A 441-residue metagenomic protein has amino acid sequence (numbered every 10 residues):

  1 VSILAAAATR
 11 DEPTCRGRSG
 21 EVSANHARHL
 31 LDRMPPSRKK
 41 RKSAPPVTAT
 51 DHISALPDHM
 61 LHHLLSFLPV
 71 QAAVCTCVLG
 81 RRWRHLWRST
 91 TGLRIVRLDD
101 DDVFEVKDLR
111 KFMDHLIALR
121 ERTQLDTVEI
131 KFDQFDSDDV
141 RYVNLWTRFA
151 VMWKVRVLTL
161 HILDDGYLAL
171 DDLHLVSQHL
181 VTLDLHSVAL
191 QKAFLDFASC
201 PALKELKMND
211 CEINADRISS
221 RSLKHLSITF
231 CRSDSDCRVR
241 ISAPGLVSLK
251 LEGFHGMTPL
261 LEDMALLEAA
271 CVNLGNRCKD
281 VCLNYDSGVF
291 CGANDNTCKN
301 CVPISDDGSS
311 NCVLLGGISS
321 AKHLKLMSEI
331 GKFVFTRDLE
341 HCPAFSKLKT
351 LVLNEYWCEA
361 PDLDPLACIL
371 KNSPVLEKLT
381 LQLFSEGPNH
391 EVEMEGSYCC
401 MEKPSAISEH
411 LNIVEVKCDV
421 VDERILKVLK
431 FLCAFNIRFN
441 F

Functional and structural regions predicted by a protein language model:
S2-F441: Non-core capping and flanking segments associated with repeat-based/extracellular domains
